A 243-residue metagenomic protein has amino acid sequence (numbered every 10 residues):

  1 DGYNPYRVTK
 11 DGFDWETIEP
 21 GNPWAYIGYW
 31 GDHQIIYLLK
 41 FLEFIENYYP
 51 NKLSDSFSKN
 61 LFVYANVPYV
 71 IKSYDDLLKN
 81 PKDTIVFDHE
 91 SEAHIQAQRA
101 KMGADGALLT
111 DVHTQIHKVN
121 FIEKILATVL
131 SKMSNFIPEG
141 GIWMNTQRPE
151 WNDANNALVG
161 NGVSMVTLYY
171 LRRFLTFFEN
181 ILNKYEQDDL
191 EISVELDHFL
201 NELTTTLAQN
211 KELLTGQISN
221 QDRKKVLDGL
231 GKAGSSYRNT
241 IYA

Functional and structural regions predicted by a protein language model:
D1-A243: Acidic, mature catalytic/reactive cores of soluble proteins
